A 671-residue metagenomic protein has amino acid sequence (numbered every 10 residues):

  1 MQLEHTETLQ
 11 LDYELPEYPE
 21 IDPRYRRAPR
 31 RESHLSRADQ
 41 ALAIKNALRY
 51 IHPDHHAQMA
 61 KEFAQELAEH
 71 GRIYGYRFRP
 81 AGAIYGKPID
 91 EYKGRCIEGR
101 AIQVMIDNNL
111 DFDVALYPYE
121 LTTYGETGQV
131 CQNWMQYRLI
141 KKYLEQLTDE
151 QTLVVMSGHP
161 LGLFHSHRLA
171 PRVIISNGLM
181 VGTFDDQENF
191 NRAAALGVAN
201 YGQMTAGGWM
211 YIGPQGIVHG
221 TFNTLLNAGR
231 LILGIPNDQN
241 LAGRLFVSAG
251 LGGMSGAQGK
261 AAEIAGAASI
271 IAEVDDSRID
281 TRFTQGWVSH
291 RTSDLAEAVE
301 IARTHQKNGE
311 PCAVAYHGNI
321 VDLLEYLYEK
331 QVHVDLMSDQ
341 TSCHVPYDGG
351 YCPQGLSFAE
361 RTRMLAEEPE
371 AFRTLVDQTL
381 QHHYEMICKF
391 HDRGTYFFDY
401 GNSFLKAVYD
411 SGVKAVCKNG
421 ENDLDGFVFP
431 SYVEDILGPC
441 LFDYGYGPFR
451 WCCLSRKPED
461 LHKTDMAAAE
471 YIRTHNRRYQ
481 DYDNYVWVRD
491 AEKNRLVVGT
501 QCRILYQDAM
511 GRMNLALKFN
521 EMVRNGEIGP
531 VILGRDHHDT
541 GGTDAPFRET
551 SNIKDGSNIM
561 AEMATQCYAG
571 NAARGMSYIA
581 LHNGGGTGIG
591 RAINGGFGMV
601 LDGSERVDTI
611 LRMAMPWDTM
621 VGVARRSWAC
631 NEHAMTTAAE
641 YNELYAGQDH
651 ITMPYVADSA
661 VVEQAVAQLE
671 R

Functional and structural regions predicted by a protein language model:
M1-P214, E368-K518, M522-G534, T540-D544 (+2 more regions): Long, compositionally biased, glycine/small-hydrophobic-enriched stretches that function as flexible linkers, tethers
E145-T148, F164-L169, T183-F184, P236-L241 (+8 more regions): Solvent-exposed alpha-helices and their adjacent loops that cap or buttress functional pockets in soluble metabolic
G202-L226, R230, N237, A242-L245 (+7 more regions): Catalytic or ion-translocation cores adjacent to nucleophile or general acid/base/metal-coordination motifs in diverse
L245-S248, P311-Y316, F398: Short catalytic-loop micro-motif centered on adjacent basic/acidic residues
A268, H333, Y396: Residue-level detector of anion-binding/catalytic polar loops
D276, G318-V321, Q340-V345, G401-A407 (+2 more regions): Glycine-rich beta-alpha junction loops
A313-T341, D348: Active-site/ligand-binding-proximal alpha/beta "capping" segment
D536-Q566: Small-residue-enriched alpha-helical segments and adjacent helix-cap loops that form tight helix-helix packing
